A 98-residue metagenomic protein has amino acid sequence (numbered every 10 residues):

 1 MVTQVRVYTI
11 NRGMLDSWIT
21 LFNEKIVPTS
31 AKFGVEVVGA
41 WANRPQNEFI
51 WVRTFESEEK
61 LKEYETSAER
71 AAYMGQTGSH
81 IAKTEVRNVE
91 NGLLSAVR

Functional and structural regions predicted by a protein language model:
V2-R6, S30, F49-R53: Short, structured motif recognition centered on aromatic/hydrophobic residues
R6-Y8, R87: Conserved hydrophobic/aromatic positions in well-ordered beta-strands
T9-I19: Short, surface-exposed ligand-recognition loops at beta-strand->loop->(often short) alpha-helix junctions that present
L15, K60, L93-L94: Generic "edge-of-domain/loop-turn" microfeature
T20-V38, T54-E90: An amphipathic, aromatic/His-enriched active-site/gating alpha helix that lines ligand/cofactor pockets
A40-A42: Short, solvent-exposed loop/turn elements at beta->coil junctions and helix N-caps that rim active or binding pockets
R44-N47: Short acidic/glycine-enriched loop/turn segments that link adjacent beta-strands
E90-R98: Short, low-order "capping/linker" segments at domain edges
